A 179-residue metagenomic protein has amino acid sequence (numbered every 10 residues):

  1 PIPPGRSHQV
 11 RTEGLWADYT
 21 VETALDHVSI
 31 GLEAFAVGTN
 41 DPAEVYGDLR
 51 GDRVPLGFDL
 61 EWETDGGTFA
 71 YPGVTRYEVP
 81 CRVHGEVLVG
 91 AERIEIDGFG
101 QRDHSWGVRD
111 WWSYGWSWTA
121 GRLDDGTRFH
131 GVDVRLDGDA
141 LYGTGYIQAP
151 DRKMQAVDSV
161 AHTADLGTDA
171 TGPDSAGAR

Functional and structural regions predicted by a protein language model:
P1-R179: Structured soluble/peripheral alpha/beta segments that form catalytic or ligand/cofactor-binding pockets
